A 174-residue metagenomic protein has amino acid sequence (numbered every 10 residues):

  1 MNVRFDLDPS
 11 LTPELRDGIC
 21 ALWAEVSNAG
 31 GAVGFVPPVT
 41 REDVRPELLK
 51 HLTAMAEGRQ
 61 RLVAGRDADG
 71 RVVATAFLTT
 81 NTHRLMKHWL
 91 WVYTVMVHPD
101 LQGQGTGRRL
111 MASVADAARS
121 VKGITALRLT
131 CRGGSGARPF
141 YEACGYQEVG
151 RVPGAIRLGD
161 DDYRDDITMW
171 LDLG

Functional and structural regions predicted by a protein language model:
N2, D8-L11, V152, L158-G174: Terminal substrate-recognition subdomain of acyl/acetyltransferases
F5-T94, H98-D100, M111-S113, A117 (+1 more regions): Acetyl-CoA-dependent GNAT
P99-Q102, L127-R138, A155-D160: Conserved beta-strand-loop-alpha-helix junction that forms the acyl-donor binding cleft
G105-G107: Conserved G/P- and acidic residue-centered "switch" motifs that form tight phosphate/ATP-binding loops in soluble
L110, F140: Hydrophobic positions on the alpha1 helix immediately C-terminal to the Walker A/P-loop
M111, A118-C131: Conserved GNAT acetyl-CoA-binding A-motif
E142-V152: Conserved acetyl-CoA-binding loop of GNAT-fold acetyltransferases
